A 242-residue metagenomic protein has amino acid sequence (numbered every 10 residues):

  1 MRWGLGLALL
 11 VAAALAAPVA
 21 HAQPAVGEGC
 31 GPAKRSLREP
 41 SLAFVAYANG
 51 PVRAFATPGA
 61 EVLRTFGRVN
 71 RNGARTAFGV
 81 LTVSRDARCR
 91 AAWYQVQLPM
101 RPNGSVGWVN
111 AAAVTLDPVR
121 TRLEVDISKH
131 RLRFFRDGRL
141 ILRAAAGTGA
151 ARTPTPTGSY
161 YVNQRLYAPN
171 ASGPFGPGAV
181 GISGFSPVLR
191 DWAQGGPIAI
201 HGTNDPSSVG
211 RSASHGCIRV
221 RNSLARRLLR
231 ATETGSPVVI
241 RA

Functional and structural regions predicted by a protein language model:
M1-G4: Positively charged n-region of N-terminal signal peptides that target proteins for export
G6-A16: Bacterial N-terminal signal peptides
P18-A22: Sec/Tat signal peptide C-region and signal peptidase I cleavage site
Q23-A25, M100, A113-R122, R143 (+2 more regions): Exported/periplasmic cell-wall-interacting domains
P24-D86: Beta-loop motif signature
P24-L42, Q97-V125: Boundary regions of SH3-family modules and the immediately adjacent low-complexity/disordered segments in eukaryotic
N70-A113: SH3/SH3-like beta-barrel superfamily modules
L132: Gly/Thr-rich phosphate-binding beta-strand-loop-beta motif of the actin/hexokinase/Hsp70
